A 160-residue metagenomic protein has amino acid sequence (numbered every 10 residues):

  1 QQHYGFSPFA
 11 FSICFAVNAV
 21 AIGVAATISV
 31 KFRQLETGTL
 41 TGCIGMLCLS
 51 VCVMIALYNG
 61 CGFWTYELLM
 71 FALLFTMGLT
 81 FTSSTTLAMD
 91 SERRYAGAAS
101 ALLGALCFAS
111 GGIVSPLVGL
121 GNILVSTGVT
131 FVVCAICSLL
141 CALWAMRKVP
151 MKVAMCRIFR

Functional and structural regions predicted by a protein language model:
Q1, F32-R33, L117-V125: Interfacial helix-cap and linker-helix signal at transmembrane-aqueous boundaries of multi-pass secondary transporters
Q1-F9: Short amphipathic helix-loop junctions that connect adjacent transmembrane helices in Major Facilitator Superfamily/SLC
F11-F32: Transmembrane alpha-helices of Major Facilitator/SLC transporters
A16, V20, I44-L47, F71 (+5 more regions): Residue-level signature of the transmembrane alpha-helical core of multi-pass small-molecule transporters
T39-S83: C-terminal transmembrane helical hairpin of 12-TM major facilitator-type secondary transporters
F75, L87-I123, T130-F131: A late C-terminal transmembrane helix in Major Facilitator Superfamily
G128-W144: Symmetry-related core transmembrane helices of the 12-TM Major Facilitator Superfamily/SLC fold
L143-R160: Intrinsic disorder in cytosolic terminal tails and internal cytosolic loops of multi-pass membrane transporters
